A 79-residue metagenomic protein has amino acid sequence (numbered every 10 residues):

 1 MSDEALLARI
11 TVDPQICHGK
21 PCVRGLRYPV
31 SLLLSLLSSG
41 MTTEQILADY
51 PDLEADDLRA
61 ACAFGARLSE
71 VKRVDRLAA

Functional and structural regions predicted by a protein language model:
M1-R27: N-terminal first-folded block
P29-A79: Long, charge-rich, low-complexity alpha-helical segments
